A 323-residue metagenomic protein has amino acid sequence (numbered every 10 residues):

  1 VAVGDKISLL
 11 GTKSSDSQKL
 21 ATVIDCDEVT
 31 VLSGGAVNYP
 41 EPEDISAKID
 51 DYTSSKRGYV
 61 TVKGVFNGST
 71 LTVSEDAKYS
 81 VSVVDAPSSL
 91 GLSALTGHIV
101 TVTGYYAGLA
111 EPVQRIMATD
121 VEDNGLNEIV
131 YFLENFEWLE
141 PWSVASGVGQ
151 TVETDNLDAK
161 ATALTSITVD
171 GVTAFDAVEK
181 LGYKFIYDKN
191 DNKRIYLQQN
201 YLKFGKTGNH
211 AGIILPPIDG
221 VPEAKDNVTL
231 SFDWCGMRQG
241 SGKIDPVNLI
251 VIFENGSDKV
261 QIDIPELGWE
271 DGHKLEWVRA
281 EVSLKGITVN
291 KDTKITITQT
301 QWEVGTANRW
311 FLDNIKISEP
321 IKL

Functional and structural regions predicted by a protein language model:
V1-N127: OB-fold nucleic-acid-binding modules
S15-Q18, G208, P222-A224, C235-P246 (+1 more regions): Extended, low-complexity, turn-rich repeat/linker tracts enriched in Gly/Pro/Ser/Thr and Asp/Glu that occur
R57-Y59, D233, K274-A280: Trp-centered recognition loops
G104, F253, D258-L323: Terminal, low-complexity interaction segments
G125-A177: Extracellular carbohydrate-recognition regions
F136, I213-P216, P222, D226-R238 (+1 more regions): Extracellular beta-strand-rich recognition modules
Q199-T229, R279-E281: Short beta-strands within extracellular/lumenal beta-sheet-rich domains
I244-N255: Short, surface-exposed beta-strand/strand-loop-strand elements in extracellular ectodomains
